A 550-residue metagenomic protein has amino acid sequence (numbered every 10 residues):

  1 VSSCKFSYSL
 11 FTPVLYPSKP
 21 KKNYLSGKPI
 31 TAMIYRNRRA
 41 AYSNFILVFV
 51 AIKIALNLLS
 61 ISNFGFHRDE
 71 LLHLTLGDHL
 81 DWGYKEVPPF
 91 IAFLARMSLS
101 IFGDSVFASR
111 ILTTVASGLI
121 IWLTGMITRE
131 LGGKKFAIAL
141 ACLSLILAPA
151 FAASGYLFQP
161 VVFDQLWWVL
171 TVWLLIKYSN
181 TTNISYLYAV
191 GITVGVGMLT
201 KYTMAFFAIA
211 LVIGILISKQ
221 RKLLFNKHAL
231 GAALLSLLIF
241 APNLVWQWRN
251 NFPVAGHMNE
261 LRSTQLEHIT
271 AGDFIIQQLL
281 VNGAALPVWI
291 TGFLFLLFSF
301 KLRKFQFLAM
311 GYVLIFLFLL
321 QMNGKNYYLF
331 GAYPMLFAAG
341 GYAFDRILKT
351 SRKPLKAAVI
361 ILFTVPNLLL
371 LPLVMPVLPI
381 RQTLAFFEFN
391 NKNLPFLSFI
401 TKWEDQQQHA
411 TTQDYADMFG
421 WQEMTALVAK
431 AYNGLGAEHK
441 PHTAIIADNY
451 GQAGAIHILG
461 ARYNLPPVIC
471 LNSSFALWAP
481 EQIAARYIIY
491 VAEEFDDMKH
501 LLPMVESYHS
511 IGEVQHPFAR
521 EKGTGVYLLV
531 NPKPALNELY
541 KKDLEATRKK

Functional and structural regions predicted by a protein language model:
R39, S43-N44, T124-L147, Q165-L166: Transmembrane-helix signature of polytopic, membrane-embedded enzymes that assemble or transfer cell-envelope glycans
L47, I111-G132, L170, L174: Transmembrane-helix motifs of polytopic, lipid-linked glycan transferases
V50, A141-I146, V194, M198: Short helix- or helix-capping micro-motifs that position conserved polar/aromatic residues at function-defining sites
L59-H73, G83-A95, G103-F107, N251: Extracytoplasmic catalytic/substrate-binding loops of multi-pass membrane glycan-assembly enzymes
H79, L174, Y186-K201, S236 (+1 more regions): Membrane-interface alpha helices of multi-pass inner-membrane proteins
R129-G132, T171-L187, L294-L302: Membrane-interface transmembrane helices that cradle and orient dolichyl/undecaprenyl
A150-D164: Short acidic/glycine- and proline-prone juxtamembrane loop motifs at membrane-interface regions of multi-pass membrane
V196, A205-F305, L319, P372-V377 (+1 more regions): Transmembrane-lumen/periplasm boundary regions of multi-pass, lipid-linked membrane glycan transferases
